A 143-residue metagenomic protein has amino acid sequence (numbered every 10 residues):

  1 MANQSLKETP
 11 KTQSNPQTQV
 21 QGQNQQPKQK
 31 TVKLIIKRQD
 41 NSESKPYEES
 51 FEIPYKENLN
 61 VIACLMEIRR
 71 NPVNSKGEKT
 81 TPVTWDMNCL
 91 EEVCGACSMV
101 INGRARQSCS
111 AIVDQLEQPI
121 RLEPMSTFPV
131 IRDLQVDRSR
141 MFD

Functional and structural regions predicted by a protein language model:
A2-D143: Signature of N-terminal electron-transfer/Fe-S-associated modules in redox systems
